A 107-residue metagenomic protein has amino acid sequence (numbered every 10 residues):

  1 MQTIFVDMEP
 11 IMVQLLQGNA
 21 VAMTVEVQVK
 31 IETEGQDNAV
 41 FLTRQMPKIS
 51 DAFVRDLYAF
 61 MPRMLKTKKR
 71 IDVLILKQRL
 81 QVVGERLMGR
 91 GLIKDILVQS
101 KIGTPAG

Functional and structural regions predicted by a protein language model:
M1-G107: Flexible, low-complexity charged segments
